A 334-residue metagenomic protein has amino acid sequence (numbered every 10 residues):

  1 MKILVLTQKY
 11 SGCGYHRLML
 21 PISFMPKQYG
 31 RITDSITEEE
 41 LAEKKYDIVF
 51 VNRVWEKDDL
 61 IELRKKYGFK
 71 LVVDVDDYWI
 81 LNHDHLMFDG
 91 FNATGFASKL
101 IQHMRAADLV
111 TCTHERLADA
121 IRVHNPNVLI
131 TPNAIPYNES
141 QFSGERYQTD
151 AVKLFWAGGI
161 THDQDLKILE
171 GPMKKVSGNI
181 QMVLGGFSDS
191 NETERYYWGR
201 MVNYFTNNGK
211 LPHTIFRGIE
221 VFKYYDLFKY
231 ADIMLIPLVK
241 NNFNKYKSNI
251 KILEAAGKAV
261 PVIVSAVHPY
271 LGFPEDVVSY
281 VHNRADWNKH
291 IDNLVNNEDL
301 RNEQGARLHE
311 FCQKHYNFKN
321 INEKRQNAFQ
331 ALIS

Functional and structural regions predicted by a protein language model:
M1-W55: N-terminal pre-catalytic "stem/leader" segment of glycosyltransferase-like enzymes
L6-F24, P136-F142, Y147-K229: Conserved catalytic-core segment of nucleotide-activated headgroup transferases in glycan assembly
R64-H83: Active-site proximal beta-strand in glycosyltransferases
G90-V110: Membrane-proximal helix-turn-helix segments that form the acceptor-binding/catalytic region of lipid-linked
R105-S143: Donor nucleotide-sugar binding/catalytic pocket of nucleotide-sugar-dependent glycosyltransferases
T161-Q164, G218-L227, D232-E254, I263-G272: Nucleotide-sugar-dependent
E275-A285, D292-D299: Conserved acidic donor-binding segment of nucleotide-sugar-dependent glycosyltransferases
E298-Q330: A charged, aromatic-enriched C-terminal amphipathic alpha-helix characteristic of glycosyltransferases across folds
